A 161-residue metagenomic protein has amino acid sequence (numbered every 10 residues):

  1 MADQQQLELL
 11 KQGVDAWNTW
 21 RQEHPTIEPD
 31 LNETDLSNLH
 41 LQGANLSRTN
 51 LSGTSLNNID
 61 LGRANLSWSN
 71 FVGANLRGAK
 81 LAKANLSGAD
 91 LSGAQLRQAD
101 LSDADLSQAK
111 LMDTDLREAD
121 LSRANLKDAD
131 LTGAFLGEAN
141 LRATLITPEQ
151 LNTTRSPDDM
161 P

Functional and structural regions predicted by a protein language model:
L7-E8, A16, R21-P161: Tandem repeat scaffolds
